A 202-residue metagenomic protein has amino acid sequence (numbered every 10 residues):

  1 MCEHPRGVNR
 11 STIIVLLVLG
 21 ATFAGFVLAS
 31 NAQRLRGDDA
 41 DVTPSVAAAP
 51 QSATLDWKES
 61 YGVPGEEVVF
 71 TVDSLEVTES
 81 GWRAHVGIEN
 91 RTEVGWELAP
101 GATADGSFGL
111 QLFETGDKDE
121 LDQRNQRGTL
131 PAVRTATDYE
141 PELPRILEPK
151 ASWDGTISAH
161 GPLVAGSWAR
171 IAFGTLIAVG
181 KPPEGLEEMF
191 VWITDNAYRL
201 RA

Functional and structural regions predicted by a protein language model:
C2-T71, E76, A197, R201-A202: Membrane engagement elements in two modes
V8, S30, G37-A40, E89 (+3 more regions): Intrinsic-disorder/low-complexity regions
G25-A32, Q51-S60, T103-D105, G109 (+1 more regions): Surface-exposed edge beta-strand/loop patches
G65-E67, K118, L176: Glycine-centered tight beta-turn/hairpin loop motif at sheet-sheet or coil-to-beta transitions
L75-V77, R91, T115, H160-P162 (+1 more regions): Generic structural motif
T78-E79, R91-S152: The feature marks short-to-medium sequence segments in extracytoplasmic or secretory-pathway proteins
S80-A84: Structural beta-strand segments of beta-rich domains
H85-E89, S158: Short edge beta-strand/loop segments characteristic of extracellular beta-sandwich folds
